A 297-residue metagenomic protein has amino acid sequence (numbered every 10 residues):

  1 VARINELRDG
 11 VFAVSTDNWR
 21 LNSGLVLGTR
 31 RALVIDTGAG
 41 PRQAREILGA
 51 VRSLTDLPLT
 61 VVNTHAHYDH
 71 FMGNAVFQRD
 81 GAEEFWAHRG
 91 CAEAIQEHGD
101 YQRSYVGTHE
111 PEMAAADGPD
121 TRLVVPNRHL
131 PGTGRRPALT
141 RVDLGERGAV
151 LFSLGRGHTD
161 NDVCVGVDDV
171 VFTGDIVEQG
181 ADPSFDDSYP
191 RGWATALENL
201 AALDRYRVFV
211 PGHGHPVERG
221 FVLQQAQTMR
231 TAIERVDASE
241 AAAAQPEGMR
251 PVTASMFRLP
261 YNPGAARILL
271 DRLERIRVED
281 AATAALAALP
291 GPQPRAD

Functional and structural regions predicted by a protein language model:
V1-V11, N22, R45, L54 (+4 more regions): Metal-centered catalytic cores of metalloenzymes
A2-A50, V163-G174: Conserved beta-strand hairpin/beta-sheet module of binuclear metal-dependent hydrolase folds, prominently
L7-A13, L139, R147-V150: Short, hydrophobic/aromatic-rich segments at coil-to-beta transitions
G10, V26, D36, V51 (+9 more regions): Divalent metal-coordination and catalytic microenvironments
A13, L33-D36, T60-N63, V150-L151: Short catalytic-loop micro-motif centered on adjacent basic/acidic residues
R31-L33, A39-P41, R141, G148-Q227 (+1 more regions): Metallo-beta-lactamase
G49-R135, R141, T231, R235: Active-site HxH/HxHxD metal-binding segment of metal-dependent hydrolases
A202-D204, P216-D297: Accessory terminal helices/loops
